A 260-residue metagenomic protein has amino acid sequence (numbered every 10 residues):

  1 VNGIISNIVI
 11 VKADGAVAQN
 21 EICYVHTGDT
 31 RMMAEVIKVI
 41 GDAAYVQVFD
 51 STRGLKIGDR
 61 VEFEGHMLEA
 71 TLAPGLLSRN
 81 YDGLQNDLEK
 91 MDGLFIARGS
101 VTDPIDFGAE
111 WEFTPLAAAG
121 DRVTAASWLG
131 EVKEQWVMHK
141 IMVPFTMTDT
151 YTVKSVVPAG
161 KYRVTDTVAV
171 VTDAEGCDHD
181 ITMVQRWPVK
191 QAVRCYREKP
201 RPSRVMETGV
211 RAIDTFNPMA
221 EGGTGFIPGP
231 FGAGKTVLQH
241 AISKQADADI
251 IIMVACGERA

Functional and structural regions predicted by a protein language model:
V1, G58, N80, A126 (+3 more regions): Residue-level signature of catalytic and energy-coupling elements of molecular machines, predominantly ATP/GTP-dependent
N2-A97: N-terminal accessory targeting/assembly segments
I4-N7, H26-G28, V39, S51-T52 (+10 more regions): Conserved, well-folded catalytic cores of nucleic-acid-processing and energy-transducing macromolecular machines
I8-K12, A44-D50, F107-A118, T152-V156 (+1 more regions): Short alpha-helix capping/helix-loop boundary micro-motifs
N20, T30, L55, A70-L77 (+5 more regions): Amphipathic alpha-helical transducer elements in NTP-driven molecular machines
I37-A43, P74-Q85, W136-G160, D178-V193: Short, compositionally biased
M91-W136, K140-T146, R163-G223, L238-A241: P-loop NTPase nucleotide-binding/switch module
G209-R259: P-loop NTPase nucleotide-binding module
